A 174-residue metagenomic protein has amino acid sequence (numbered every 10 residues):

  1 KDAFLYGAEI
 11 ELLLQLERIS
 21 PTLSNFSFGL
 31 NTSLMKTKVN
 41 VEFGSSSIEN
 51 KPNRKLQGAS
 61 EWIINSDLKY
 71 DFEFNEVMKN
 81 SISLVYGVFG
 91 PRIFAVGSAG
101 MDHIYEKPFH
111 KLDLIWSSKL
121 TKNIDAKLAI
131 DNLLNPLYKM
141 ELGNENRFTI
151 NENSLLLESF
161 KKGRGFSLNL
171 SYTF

Functional and structural regions predicted by a protein language model:
K1-R92: Gram-negative outer-membrane beta-barrel transporters
D2, T22, E106-P108, F160-K162: A generic structural micro-feature
E11-E17, N31, K69-D71, I115-K119 (+3 more regions): Transmembrane beta-barrel domains of outer membrane proteins
L16-R18, P52-L56, F72, G100-I104 (+2 more regions): Outer-membrane beta-barrel proteins
V41-P52, S98-I104, K139-N151: Flexible, surface-exposed loop regions and adjacent strand-edge segments of Gram-negative outer-membrane beta-barrel
E61-N65, K111, G165: Transmembrane beta-barrel architecture of outer membranes
G87-A95, S117-F174: C-terminal beta-signal and adjacent terminal beta-strands/loops of Gram-negative outer-membrane beta-barrel proteins
F89, V96-G97, M101, Y105-F109: Outer-membrane beta-barrel transmembrane domain signature
